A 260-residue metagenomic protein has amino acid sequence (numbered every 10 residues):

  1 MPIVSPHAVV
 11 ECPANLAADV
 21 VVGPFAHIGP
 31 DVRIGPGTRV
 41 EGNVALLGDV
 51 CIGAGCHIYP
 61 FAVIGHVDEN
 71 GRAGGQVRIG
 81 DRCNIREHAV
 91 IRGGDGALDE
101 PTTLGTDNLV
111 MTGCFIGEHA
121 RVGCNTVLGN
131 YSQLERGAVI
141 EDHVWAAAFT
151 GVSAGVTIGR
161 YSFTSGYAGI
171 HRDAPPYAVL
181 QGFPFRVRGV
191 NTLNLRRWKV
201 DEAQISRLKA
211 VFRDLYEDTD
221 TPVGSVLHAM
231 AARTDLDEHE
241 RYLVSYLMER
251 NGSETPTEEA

Functional and structural regions predicted by a protein language model:
M1-H7, A18-D19, G55, F61 (+2 more regions): Terminal amphipathic alpha-helical/low-complexity segments used for targeting or macromolecular assembly
S5-P6, E11-C12, A17-A18, G23-P24 (+23 more regions): Left-handed beta-helix
D68, D95, A174, N194 (+1 more regions): Solvent-exposed, flexible loop/coil residues
G71-R72: A short, polar/charged loop-to-alpha-helix boundary motif
